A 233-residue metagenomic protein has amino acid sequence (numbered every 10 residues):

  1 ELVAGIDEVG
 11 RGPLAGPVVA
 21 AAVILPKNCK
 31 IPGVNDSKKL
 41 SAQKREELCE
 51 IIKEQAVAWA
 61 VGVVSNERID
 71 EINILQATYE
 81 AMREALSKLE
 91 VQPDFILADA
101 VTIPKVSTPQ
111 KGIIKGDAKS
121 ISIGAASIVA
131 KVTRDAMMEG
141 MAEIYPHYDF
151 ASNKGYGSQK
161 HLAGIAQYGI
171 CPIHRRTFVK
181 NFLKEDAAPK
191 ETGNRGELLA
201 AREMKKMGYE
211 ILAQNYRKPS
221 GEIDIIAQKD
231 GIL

Functional and structural regions predicted by a protein language model:
E1-A188, R202-E210, I223: RNase H-like, Mg2+-dependent phosphodiesterase core, and more generally RNA phosphate-backbone-engaging helix-loop
T192-E197, A201: Nuclease catalytic cores
A213: Basic nucleic-acid-binding interfaces
P219-G221: Short acidic/glycine-enriched loop/turn segments that link adjacent beta-strands
A227-L233: Active-site beta-strand-loop-beta-strand hairpin of nuclease catalytic cores that positions key catalytic residues
